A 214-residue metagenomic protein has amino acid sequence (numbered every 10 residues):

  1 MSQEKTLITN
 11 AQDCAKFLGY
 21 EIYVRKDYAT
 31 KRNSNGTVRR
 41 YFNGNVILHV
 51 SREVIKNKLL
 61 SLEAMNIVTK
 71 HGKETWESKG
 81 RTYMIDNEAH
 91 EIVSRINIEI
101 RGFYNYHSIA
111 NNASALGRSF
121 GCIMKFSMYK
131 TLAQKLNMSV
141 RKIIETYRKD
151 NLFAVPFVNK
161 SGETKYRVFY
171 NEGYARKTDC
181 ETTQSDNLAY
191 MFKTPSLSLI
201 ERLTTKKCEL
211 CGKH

Functional and structural regions predicted by a protein language model:
M1-H214: Non-catalytic terminal/accessory segments
